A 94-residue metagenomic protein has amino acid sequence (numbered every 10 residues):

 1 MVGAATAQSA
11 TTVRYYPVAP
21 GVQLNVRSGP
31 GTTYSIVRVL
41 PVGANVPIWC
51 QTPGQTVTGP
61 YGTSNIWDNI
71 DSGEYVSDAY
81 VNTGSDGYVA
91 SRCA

Functional and structural regions predicted by a protein language model:
G3-S28, V39-V42, G87-A94: SH3-family beta-barrel domains
S28-P30, S72: Short acidic, glycine-rich loop/turn motifs
P30-I36: Short alpha-helix capping/helix-loop boundary micro-motifs
R38-D86: SH3/SH3-like beta-barrel superfamily modules
